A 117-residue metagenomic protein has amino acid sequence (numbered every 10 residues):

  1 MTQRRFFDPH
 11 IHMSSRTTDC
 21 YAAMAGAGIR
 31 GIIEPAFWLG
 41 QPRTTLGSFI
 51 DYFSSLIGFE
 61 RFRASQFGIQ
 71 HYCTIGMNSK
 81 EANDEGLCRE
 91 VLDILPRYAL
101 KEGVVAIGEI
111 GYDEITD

Functional and structural regions predicted by a protein language model:
M1-D117: Mid-domain alpha/beta scaffold segments of enzyme catalytic cores
